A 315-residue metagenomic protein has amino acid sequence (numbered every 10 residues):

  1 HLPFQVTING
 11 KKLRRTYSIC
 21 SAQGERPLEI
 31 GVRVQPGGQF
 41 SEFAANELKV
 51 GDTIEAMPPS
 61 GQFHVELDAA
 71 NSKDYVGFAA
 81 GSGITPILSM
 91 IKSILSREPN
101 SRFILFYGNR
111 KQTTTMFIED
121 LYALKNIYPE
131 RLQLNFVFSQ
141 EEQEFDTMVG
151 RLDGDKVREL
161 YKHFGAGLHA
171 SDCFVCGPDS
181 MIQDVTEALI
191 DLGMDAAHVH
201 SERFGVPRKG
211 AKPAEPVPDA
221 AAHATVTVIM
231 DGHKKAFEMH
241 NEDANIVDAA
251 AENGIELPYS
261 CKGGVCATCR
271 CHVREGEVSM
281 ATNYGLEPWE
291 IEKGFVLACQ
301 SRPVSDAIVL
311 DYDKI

Functional and structural regions predicted by a protein language model:
H1-T53, M57, K73, N109-K111 (+2 more regions): Ferredoxin-reductase
G31, S101-R110, N135-F138, H200-S201: Short internal beta-strands
P59-N71: A short, basic/flexible loop-to-alpha-helix module at the beginning of a structural domain
N71-S72, I94-F103: Conserved S-adenosyl-L-methionine
D74-V76, I104, D172: Structural motif
Y75-T85: Short, glycine-rich nucleotide/cofactor-binding loops
I84-S96: Histidine-anchored nucleotide/phosphate-binding helix
T113-I315: Reductase modules of NAD(P)H-dependent flavoproteins
